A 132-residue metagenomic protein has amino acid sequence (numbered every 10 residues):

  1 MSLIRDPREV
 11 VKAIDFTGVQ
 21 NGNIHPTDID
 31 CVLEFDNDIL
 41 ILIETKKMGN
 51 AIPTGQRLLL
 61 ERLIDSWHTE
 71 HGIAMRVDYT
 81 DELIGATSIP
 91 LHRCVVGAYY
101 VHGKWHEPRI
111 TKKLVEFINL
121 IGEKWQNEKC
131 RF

Functional and structural regions predicted by a protein language model:
M1-T27, F117-F132: Acidic-basic catalytic patches of nuclease active cores, encompassing PD-(D/E)XK and other metal-cofactor nuclease
I24, G49-L59: Active-site-adjacent loop/helix micro-motif of nuclease/hydrolase catalytic cores
P26-D28, D38, G55, T69-E70: Short connector loops at helix/strand junctions that flank enzyme active sites, especially segments positioning acidic
C31-L33, I39-M48: Conserved catalytic cores of phosphodiester-cleaving nucleases, focusing on short active-site segments
L33-F35, Y99-Y100: Residue-level signal for short segments within beta-strands and strand-turn junctions of well-structured beta-sheet
E61-S66: Short, surface-exposed basic-aromatic patches at helix termini and helix-loop junctions that form
W67-C94: Nucleic-acid nuclease catalytic cores
T87-W125: Polybasic, proline/glycine-rich intrinsically disordered low-complexity segments
